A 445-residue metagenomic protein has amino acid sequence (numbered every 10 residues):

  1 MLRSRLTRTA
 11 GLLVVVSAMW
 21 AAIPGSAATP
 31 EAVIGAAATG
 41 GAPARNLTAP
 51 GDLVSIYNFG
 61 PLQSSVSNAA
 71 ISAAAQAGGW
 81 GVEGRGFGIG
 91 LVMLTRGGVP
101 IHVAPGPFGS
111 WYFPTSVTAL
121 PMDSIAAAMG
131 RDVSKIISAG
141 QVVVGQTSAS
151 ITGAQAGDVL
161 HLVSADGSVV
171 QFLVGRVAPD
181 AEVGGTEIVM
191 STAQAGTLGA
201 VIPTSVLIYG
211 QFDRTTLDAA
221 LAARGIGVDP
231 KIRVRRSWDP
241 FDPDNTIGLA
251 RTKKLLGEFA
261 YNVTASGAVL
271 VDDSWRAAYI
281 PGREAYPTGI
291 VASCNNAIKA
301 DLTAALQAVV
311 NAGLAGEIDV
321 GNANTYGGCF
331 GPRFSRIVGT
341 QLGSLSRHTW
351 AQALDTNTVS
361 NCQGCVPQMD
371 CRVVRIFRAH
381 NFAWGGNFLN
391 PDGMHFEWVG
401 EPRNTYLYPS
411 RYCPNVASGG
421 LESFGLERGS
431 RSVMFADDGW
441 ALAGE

Functional and structural regions predicted by a protein language model:
M1-T29: Secretory targeting and sorting signals
A28-N68: Membrane-interface junction motifs in transport/secretion proteins
G35, G86-S138: The feature marks short, hydrophobic/small-residue-biased sequence motifs that occur predominantly
V54-F59, A149, V201-A223: A short beta-strand structural signal in non-transmembrane regions
S116-L120, A128-I202, L207-Y209: Hydrophobic secondary-structure segments that place a key small or acidic residue at a functional site
K254-N322: Active-site acidic/histidine clusters and adjacent loop/turn architecture that either coordinate catalytic ions
L306-T349: Active-site-adjacent loop/helix surface patches within enzyme catalytic domains that shape the substrate-binding cleft
G339-E445: Catalytic cores and adjacent binding grooves of peptidoglycan-active enzymes
